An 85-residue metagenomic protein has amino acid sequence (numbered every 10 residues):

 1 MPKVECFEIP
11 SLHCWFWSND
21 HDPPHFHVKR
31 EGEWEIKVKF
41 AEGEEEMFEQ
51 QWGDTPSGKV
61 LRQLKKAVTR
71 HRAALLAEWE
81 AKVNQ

Functional and structural regions predicted by a protein language model:
M1-P24: Short, charged/polar N-terminal "headpieces" of proteins
K3, K29, K37-K39, K59 (+2 more regions): Context-gated lysine
P10-L12, M47, A74: Alpha-helical structural elements
W17-G58: A short, structured beta-strand/loop element
W52-Q85: Well-ordered alpha/beta subsegment
